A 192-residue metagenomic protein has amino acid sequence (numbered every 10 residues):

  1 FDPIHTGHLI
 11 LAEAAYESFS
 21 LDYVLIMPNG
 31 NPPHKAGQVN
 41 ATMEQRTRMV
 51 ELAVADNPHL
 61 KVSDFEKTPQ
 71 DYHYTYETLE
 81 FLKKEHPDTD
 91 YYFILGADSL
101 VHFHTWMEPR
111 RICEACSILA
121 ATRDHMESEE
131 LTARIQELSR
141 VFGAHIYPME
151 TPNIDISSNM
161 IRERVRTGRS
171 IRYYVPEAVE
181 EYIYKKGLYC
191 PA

Functional and structural regions predicted by a protein language model:
F1-A192: Nucleotidyltransferase catalytic core that binds NTPs
